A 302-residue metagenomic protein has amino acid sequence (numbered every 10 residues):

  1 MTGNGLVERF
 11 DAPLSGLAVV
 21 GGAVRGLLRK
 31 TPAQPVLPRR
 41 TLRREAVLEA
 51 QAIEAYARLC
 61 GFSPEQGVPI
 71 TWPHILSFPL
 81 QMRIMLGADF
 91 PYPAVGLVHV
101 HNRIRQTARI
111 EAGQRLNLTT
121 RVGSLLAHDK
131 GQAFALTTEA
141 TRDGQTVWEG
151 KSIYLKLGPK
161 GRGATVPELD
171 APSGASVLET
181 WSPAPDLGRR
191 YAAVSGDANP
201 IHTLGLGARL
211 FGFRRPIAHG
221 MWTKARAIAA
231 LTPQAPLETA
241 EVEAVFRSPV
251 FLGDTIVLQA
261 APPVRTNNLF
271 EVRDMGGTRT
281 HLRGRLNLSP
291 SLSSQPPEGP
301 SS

Functional and structural regions predicted by a protein language model:
M1-H101, G161-Q234: Hot-dog-fold acyl-thioester-processing enzymes
M1-L37, P79-M82, H99-P183, P249-L252 (+1 more regions): HotDog/MaoC-like acyl-thioester-processing domains
R39, E149, T239-E241: Hydrophobic residues on conserved beta-strands that form the core of alpha/beta folds
L206-V257, A261-P263, V272-G277, R283: Catalytic-pocket segment enriched in acidic/His residues
